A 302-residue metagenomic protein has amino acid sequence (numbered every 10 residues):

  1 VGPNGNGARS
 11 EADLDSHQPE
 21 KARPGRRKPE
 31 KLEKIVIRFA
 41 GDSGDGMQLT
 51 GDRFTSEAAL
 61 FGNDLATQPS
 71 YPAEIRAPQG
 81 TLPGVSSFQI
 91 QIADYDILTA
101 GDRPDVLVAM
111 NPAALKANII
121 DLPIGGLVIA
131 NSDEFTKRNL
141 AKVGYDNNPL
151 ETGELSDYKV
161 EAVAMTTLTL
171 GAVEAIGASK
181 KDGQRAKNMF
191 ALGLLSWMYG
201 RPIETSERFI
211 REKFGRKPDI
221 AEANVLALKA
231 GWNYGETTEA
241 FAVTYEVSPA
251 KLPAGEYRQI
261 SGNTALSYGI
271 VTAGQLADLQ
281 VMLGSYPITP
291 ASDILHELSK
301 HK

Functional and structural regions predicted by a protein language model:
G2-N4, S10-A277: Active-site cofactor/cluster-binding pocket
E30, V281, A291-K302: Glycine-rich phosphate/ribose-binding loops and adjacent secondary-structure elements that form binding surfaces
R38, V281-S285: Short glycine-rich phosphate-binding loop at a beta-alpha junction
S70-A77, Y286-H296: Short connector loops at secondary-structure junctions
